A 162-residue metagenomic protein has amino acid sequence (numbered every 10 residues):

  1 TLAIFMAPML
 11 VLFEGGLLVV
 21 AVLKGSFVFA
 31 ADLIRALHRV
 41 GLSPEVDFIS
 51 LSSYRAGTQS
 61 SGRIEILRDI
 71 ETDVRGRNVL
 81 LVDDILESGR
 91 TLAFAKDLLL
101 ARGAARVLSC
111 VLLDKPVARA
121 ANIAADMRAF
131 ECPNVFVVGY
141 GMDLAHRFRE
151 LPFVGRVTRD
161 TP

Functional and structural regions predicted by a protein language model:
T1-P162: PRPP-associated nucleotide enzymes
